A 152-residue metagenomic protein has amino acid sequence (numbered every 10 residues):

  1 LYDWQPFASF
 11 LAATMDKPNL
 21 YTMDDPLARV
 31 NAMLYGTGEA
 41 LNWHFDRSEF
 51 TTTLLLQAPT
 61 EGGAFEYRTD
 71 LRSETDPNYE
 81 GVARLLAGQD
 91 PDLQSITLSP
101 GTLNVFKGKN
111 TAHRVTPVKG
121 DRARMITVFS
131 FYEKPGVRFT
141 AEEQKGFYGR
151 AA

Functional and structural regions predicted by a protein language model:
L1-P6, F10: Non-heme Fe(II)-dependent double-stranded beta-helix
Y2, T51-T53, M125-F129: Conserved short hydrophobic patches within well-ordered secondary structure
S9-L103: Catalytic core of non-heme Fe(II) oxygenases with the double-stranded beta-helix
T69, T75-A152: Catalytic core of Fe(II)/2-oxoglutarate
